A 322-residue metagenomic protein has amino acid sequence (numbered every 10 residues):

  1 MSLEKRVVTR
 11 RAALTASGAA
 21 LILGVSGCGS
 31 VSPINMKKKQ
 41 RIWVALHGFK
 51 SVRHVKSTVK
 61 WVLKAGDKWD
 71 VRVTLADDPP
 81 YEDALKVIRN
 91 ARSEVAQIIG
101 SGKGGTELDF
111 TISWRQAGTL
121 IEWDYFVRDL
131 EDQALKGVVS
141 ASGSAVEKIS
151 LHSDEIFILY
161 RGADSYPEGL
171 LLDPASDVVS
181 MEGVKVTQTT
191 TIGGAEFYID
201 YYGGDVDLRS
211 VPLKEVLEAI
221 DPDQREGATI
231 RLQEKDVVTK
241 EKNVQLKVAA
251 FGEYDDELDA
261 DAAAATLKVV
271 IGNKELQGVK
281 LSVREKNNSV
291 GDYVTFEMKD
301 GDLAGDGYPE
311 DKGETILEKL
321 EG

Functional and structural regions predicted by a protein language model:
S2-A20, G27: N-terminal secretory signal peptides and thylakoid transit peptides that target proteins across membranes
G29-V31: Bacterial signal peptide processing site
N35-K64, A76: Post-signal peptide N-terminal segment of mature Sec-exported envelope proteins
V44-V55, S140-G143, I220-A228, K274-E275: Short secondary-structure junctions
S51-R72, K148-L151, R225-V248: Short edge beta-strands and adjacent turn/loop segments
G66-V73, Y81-D200: Long, acidic/polar, low-complexity amphipathic helices and coiled-coil-like
V206-G291: Intrinsically disordered, low-complexity segments enriched in Gly and acidic/Ser/Thr residues that form flexible
L276-G322: Hydrophilic extracytoplasmic domains
